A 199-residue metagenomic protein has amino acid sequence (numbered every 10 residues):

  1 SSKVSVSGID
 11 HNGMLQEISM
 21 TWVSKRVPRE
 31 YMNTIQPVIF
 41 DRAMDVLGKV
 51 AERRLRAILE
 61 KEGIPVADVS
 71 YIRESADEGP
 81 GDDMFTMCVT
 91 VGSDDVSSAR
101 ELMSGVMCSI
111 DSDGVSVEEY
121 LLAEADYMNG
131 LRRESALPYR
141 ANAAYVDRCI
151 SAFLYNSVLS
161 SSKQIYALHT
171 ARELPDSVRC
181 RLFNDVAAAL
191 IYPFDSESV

Functional and structural regions predicted by a protein language model:
S1-R29, P37, D41-E101, E118-R148 (+2 more regions): Non-catalytic beta-strand/loop surface segments
G105-V115: A common structural junction motif
K163-Q164, A187: Structured, charged N-terminal subsegments at the starts of enzyme catalytic cores and at intra-chain domain/subunit
E197-V199: Long, compositionally biased intrinsically disordered regions
